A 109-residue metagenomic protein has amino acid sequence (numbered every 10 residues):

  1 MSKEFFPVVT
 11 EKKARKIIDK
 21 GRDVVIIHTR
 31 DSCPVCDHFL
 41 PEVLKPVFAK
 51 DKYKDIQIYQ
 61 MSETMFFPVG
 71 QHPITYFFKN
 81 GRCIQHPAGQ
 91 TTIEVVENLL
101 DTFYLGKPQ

Functional and structural regions predicted by a protein language model:
M1-S2, G81: Short glycine-enriched loop/turn motifs at secondary-structure junctions
S2-A49: Local sequence-structure signature of Cys/Sec-based thiol-disulfide redox active-site neighborhoods
K13-A14, E63-T64, V95: Short acidic active-site motifs
I17, V24, K52-Y53, C83-P87: A generic structural signal for ordered secondary structure
G21, L40-P41, Q71-P73, N98-T102: Surface-exposed beta-strand edges and their flanking turn/coil or helix-capping segments
S32-I74, F78, R82-I84: Conserved segment of the thioredoxin-like fold in thiol-based oxidoreductases
Y76-Q109: Non-catalytic, surface beta->alpha helical segment in thiol-disulfide oxidoreductase systems
